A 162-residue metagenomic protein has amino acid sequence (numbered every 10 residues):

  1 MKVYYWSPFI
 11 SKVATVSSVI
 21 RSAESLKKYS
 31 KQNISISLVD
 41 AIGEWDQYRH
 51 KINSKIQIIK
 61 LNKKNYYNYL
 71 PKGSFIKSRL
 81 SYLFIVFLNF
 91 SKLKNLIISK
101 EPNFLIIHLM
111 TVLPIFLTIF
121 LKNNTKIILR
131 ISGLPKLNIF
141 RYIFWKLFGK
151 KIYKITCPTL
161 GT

Functional and structural regions predicted by a protein language model:
Y5-K12, S25, Y29-L80: N-terminal strand-loop element at the rim of the active site of nucleotide-sugar-dependent glycosyltransferases
A14-E24: A conserved mid-protein helix/loop that constitutes part of the nucleotide-sugar donor-binding site
E44, T111-V112, G161-T162: Alpha-helix capping/helix-boundary segments
N68-F104, F140-L147, K151: An amphipathic, basic-hydrophobic alpha-helix
V86-N89, I107-L113, I131: Short His-centered aromatic/hydrophobic patch
V112-P114, T125-R141, K151-K154: A short, histidine- and acid-enriched strand-loop-helix "catalytic/donor-clamping" loop that lines the nucleotide-sugar
Y153-T162: A short, active-site helix/loop in glycosyltransferases that binds the activated sugar's phosphate group
